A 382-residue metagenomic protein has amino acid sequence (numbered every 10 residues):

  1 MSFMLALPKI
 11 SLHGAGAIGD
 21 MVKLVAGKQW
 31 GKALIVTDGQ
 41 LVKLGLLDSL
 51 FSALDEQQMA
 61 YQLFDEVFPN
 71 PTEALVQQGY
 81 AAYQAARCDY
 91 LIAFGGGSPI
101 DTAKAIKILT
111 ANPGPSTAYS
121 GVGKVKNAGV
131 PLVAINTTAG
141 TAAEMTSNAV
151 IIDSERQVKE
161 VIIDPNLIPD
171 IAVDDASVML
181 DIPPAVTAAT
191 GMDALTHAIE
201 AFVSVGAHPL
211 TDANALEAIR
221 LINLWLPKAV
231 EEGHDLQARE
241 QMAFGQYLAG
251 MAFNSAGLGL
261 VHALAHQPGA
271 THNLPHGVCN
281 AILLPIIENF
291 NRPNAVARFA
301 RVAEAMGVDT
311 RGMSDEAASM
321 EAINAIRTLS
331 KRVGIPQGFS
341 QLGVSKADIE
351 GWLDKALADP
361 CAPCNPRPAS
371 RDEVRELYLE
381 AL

Functional and structural regions predicted by a protein language model:
M1-F64, A381: An N-terminal, well-structured beta->alpha segment
V42-P115, G123, K228-R239: N-terminal small/polar loop signature for handling phosphorylated ligands or for N-terminal nucleophile
A111-A207, R298-A305: A glycine/threonine-rich phosphate-anchoring loop and its flanking beta-alpha core in nucleotide/phosphate-binding
G140, Y247-N280, D359-P363: Glycine-rich phosphate/pyrophosphate-binding beta-alpha loops
P184-L248, A252: C-terminal and late-domain segments of enzyme folds
T271-D348: Gly/Pro-rich interdomain helix-loop hinge
S345-L382: Short, amphipathic C-terminal "tail helix"
